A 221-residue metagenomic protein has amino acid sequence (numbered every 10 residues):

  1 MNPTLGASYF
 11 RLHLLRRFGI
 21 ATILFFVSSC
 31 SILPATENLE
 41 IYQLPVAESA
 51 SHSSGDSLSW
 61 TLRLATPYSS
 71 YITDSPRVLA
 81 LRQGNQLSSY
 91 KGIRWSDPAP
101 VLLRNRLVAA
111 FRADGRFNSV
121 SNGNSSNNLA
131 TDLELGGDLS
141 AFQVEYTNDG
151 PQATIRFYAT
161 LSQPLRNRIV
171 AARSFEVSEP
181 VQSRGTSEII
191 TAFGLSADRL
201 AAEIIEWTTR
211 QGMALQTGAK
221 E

Functional and structural regions predicted by a protein language model:
M1-S28: Sec-dependent bacterial lipoprotein signal peptides
C30-L103, Q211-E221: A structural "domain/chain start" motif
L33-S51, A109, D114-R166, Q182: Surface-exposed short loop/turn segments
L58-W60, D74-P76, Q83, K91 (+4 more regions): Envelope-exposed proteins and targeting segments
P67, D138-F142, E176: Generic short beta-strand segments
L87-R94, L165-E206: Short secondary-structure boundary motifs at beta->alpha junctions and helix caps
P100, R104-V108, D114, G194-A197 (+2 more regions): Extracytoplasmic/secreted envelope proteins and their assembly/folding machinery, especially bacterial periplasmic
R156-Y158, I205, T209: Surface-exposed interaction patches
